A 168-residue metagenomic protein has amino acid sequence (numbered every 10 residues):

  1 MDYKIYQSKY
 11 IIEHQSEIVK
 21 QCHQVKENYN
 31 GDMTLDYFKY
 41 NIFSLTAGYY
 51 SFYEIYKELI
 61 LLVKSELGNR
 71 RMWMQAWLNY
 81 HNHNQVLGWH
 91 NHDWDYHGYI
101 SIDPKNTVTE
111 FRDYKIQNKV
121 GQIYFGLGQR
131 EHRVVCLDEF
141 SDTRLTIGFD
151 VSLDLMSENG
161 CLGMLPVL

Functional and structural regions predicted by a protein language model:
M1-N69, V86, L168: Non-heme Fe(II)/2-oxoglutarate
L67-W77: A short coil-to-beta-strand element that immediately follows conserved catalytic motifs
Y80-H81, N91-T107: Short, conserved beta-strand element in jelly-roll/cupin
L87-H90, T109-E110, E131-F140: Short beta-strand His + acidic residue motifs that chelate non-heme Fe in jelly-roll/DSBH and cupin folds
H97-I100, F140-S157: A short hydrophobic beta-strand segment most commonly corresponding to one strand of the jelly-roll/cupin
S101-K119, V135, G160-L162: A short beta-strand-loop-beta hairpin characteristic of the jelly-roll/cupin
Q129-R130, S152: Short, surface-exposed secondary-structure boundary micro-motifs
